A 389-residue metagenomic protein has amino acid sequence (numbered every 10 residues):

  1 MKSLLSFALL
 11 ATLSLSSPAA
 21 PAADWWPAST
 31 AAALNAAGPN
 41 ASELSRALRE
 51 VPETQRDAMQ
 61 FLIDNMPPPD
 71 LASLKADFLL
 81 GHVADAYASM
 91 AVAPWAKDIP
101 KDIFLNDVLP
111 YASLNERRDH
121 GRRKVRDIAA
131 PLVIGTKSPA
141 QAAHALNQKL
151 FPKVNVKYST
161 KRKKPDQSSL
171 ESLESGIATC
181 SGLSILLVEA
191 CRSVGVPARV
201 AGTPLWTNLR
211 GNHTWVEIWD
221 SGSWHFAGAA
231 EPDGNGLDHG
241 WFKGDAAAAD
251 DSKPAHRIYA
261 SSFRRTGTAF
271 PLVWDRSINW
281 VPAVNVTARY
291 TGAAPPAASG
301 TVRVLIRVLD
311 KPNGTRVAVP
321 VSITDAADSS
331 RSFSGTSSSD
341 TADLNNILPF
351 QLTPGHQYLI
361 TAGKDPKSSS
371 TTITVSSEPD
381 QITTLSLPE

Functional and structural regions predicted by a protein language model:
S14-S17: N-terminal signal peptide c-region/cleavage motif recognized by signal peptidases
S42-R46, V51-S175, R210-G211: Secondary-structure boundary elements
P131-K149, S159-E171, S175-G176, S181-V273: Hydrophobic/aromatic-rich core segments of domains that either
A269-R303: Beta-strand-rich domain onsets/edges
V302-P312: A short, amphipathic beta-strand motif
K311-T336: Short, ordered, surface-exposed loop/turn motifs in non-cytosolic proteins
D340-L359, G363-P366: Short Pro-Gly-centered beta-turn/loop motif in secreted/extracellular proteins
G363-E389: Structured interaction patches on ligand/partner-binding surfaces of diverse proteins
